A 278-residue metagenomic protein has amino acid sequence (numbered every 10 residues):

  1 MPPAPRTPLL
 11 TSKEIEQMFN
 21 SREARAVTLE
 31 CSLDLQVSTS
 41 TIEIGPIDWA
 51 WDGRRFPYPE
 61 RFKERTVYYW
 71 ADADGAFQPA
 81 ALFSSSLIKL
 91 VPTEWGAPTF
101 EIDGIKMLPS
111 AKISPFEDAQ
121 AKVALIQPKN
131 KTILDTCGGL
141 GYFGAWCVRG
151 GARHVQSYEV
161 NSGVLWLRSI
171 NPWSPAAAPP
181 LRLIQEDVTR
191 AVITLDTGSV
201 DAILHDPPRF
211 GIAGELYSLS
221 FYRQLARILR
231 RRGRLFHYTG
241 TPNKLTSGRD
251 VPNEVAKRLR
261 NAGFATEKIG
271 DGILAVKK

Functional and structural regions predicted by a protein language model:
M1-T93: N-terminal auxiliary segments of SAM/dcSAM-dependent transferases
I113-N130: Conserved alpha-helix/loop element of class I SAM-dependent methyltransferases that forms part of the SAM/SAH-binding
K129-L140: Conserved class I S-adenosyl-L-methionine
L140-A152: Conserved SAM-binding loop of SAM-dependent methyltransferases across substrates and taxa, primarily the Class I
Y158-T197: S-adenosyl-L-methionine
Y217-R231: A short glycine-rich, Lys/Arg-flanked "PGG" loop and its adjoining helix->strand segment in the class I
R232-G240: Conserved beta-strand signature within the Rossmann-like core of class I S-adenosyl-L-methionine
T241-K278: Class I S-adenosyl-L-methionine
